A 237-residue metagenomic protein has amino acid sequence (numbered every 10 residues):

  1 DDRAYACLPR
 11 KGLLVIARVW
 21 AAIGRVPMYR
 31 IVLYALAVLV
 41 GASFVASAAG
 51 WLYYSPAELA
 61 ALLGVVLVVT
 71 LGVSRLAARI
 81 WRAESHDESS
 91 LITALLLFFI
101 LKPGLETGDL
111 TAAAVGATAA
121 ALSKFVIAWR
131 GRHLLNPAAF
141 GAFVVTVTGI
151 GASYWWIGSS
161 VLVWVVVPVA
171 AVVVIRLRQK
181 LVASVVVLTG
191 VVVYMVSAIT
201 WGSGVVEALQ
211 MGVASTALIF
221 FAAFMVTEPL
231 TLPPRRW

Functional and structural regions predicted by a protein language model:
P9-R75: N-terminal signal-anchor module of multipass membrane proteins
I16-L36, M195-W237: C-terminal transmembrane helix-loop-helix hairpin of multi-pass membrane proteins
A17-A21, T70-A83, A119-R132, V169-Q179 (+1 more regions): C-terminal ends of transmembrane helices
Y54-V68, K102-V115, I150-W164, A208-L218: Structural signature of hydrophobic alpha-helical transmembrane segments
E58-F98: Membrane helical hairpin/interfacial module
T70, S90-F99, G116-A121, G141-V145 (+3 more regions): Hydrophobic, membrane-inserted alpha-helices
A83-W156: Membrane-interface helix-loop-helix junctions at boundaries between adjacent transmembrane segments
V147-V196: Internal active-site segments that recognize and position negatively charged phosphoryl groups and nucleotide moieties
